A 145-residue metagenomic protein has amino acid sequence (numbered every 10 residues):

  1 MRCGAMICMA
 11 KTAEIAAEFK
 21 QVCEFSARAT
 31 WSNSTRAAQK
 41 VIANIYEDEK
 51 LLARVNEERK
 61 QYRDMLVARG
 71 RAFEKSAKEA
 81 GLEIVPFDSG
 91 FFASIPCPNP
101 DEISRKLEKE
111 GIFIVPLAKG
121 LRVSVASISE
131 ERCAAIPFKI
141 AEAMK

Functional and structural regions predicted by a protein language model:
M1-K145: PLP-dependent class I/II
